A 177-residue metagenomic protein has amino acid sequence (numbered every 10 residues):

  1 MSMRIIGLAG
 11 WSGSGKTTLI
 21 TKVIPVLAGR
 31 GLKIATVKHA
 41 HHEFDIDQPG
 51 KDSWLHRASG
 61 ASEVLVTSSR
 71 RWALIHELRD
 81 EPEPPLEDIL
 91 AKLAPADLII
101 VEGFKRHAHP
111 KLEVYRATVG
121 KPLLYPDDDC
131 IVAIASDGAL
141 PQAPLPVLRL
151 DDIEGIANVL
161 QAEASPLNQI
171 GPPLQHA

Functional and structural regions predicted by a protein language model:
L8: Hydrophobic anchor at the beta1->P-loop junction of P-loop NTPases
S12: The conserved Walker
K16: Conserved lysine of the Walker
L19-I20: Post-Walker A alpha-helix
I24-E87: N-terminal phosphate/diphosphate-binding loop that engages ATP/GTP or pyrophosphate donors across diverse enzyme folds
G29, A94, L150-A177: C-terminal accessory "lid"/substrate-recognition subdomains
E77-R106: Phosphate-binding/switch loop-helix module in NTP-utilizing enzymes
I99-V101, L112-R116, C130-D137: Short, hydrophobic beta-strand segments that form beta-sheet elements in well-ordered domains
